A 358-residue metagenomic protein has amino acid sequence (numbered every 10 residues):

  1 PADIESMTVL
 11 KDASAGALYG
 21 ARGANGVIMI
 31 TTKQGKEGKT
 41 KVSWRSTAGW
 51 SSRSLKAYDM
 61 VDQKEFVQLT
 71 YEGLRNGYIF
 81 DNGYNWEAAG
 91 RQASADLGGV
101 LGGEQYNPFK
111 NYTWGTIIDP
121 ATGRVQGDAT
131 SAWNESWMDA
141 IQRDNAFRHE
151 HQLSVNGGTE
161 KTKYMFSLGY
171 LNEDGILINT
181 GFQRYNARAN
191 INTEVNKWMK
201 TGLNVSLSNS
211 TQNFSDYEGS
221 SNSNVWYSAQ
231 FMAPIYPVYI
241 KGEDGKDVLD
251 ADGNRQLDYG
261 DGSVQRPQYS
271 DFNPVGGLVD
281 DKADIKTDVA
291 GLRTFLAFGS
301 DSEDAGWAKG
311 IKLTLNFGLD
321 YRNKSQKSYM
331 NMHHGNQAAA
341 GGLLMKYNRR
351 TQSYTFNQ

Functional and structural regions predicted by a protein language model:
P1-A17, G49, W137-Q142, A146: Periplasmic N-terminal accessory/gating domains of Gram-negative outer-membrane beta-barrel systems
D3-S6, G23-S54, T159-K246, G277-S328 (+1 more regions): Transmembrane beta-barrel strand/turn architecture of Gram-negative outer membrane proteins
I4, V125-S131, T162-S167, G262-F272 (+1 more regions): Active-site-adjacent bridging/hinge elements
L10-D12, W133-D139, L171-D174, D271-D280 (+1 more regions): Extracytoplasmic loops and strand-loop junctions of Gram-negative outer membrane beta-barrel proteins
Y19-G20, V155: Replace "in large, NTP-powered and nucleic-acid-processing enzymes" with "in large, NTP-powered factors and other
K36-I178, D216-G219, K246-V248, D252-D261 (+2 more regions): Residues embedded in well-ordered regular secondary structure
Y71-G73, D320, K324-S325, G341-L343: Eukaryote-specific, cytoplasm-facing alpha-helical/coiled-coil scaffolding segments in long proteins
S221, N254-L257, D261-S263, H333-F356: Solvent-exposed loop segments that connect transmembrane elements
